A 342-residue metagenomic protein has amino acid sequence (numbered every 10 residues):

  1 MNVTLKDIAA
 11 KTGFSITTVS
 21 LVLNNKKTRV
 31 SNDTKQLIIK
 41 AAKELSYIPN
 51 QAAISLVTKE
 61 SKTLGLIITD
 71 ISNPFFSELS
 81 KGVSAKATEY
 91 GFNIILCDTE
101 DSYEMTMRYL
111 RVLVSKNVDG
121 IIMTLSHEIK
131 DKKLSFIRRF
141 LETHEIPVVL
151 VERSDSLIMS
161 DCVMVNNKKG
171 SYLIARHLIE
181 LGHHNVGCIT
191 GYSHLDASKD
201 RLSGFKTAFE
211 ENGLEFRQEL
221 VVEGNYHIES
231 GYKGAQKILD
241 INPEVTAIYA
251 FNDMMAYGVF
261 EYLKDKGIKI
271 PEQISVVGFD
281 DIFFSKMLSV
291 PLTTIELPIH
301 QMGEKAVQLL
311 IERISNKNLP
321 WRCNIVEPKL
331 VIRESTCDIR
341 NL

Functional and structural regions predicted by a protein language model:
M1-S61: N-terminal helix-turn-helix DNA-binding module of bacterial transcription factors
K59-R176, E180, D240: Alpha-helical recognition/docking segments in bacterial nutrient-uptake and carbohydrate-utilization systems
G65, H184-I189, T246-Y249, I274-S275: Conserved beta-strand elements of the Class I
I68-E78, C97-M105, H127-D131, R153 (+6 more regions): Hinge/beta->alpha junction and helix N-cap segments in small-molecule ligand-binding domains
E89-Y90, H144, F209-F216, I241-E244 (+1 more regions): Short helix-capping segments at alpha-helix termini
H184-N185, F216-L220, I270-S275: Short acidic capping loops at alpha-helix termini that bridge into adjacent secondary structure
G234-K237, I241-L342: Flexible loop/turn connectors
